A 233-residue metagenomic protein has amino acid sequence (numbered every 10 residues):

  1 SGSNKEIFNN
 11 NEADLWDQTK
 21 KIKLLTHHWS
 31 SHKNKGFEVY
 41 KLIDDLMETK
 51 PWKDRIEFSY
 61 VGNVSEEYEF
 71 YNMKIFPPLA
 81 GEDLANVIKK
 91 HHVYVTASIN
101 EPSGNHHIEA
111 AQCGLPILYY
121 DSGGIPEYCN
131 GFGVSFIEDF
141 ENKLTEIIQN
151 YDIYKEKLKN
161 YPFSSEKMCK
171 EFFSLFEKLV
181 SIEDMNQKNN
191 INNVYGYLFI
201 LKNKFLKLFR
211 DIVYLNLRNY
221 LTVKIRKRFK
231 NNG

Functional and structural regions predicted by a protein language model:
G2-K20, E183: Acidic anion/phosphate-binding donor-loop and adjacent secondary structure in glycosyltransferase catalytic cores
D14-K35, K41-D45: Conserved donor-binding/catalytic core segment of Leloir-type glycosyltransferases
V64-E66, M73-K89: Conserved active-site histidine-acidic residue motif and adjacent donor-binding/catalytic loop of glycosyltransferases
Y94-V95: A short hydrophobic beta-strand element within the catalytic core of glycosyltransferases that build diverse glycans
I99: Aromatic "clamp/platform" in nucleotide-sugar-dependent glycosyltransferases that forms part of the donor/acceptor
P116-Y119: Short hydrophobic beta-strand element within catalytic cores of glycosyltransferases and related nucleotide-activated
P126-E146: Change "using UDP/GDP/dTDP sugars" to "using nucleotide sugars
Q149-L208: A charged, aromatic-enriched C-terminal amphipathic alpha-helix characteristic of glycosyltransferases across folds
